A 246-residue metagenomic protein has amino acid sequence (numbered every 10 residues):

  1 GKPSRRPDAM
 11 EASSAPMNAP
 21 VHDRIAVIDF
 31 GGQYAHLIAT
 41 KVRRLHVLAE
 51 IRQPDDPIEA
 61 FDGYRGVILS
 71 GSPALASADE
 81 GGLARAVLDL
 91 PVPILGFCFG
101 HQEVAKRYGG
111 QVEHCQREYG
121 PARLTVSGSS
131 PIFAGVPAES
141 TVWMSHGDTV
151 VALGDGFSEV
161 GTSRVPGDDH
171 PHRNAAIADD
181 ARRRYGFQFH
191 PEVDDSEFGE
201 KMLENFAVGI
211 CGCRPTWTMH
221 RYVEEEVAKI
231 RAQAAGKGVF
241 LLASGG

Functional and structural regions predicted by a protein language model:
G1-A9: Extreme N-terminal basic, low-complexity initiation segments that serve as generic localization/processing leaders
M10-E11, N18: Eukaryotic N-terminal low-complexity, Ser/Thr- and Lys/Arg-rich leader segments that predominantly function as
P16, H22-V27, G32-Q102, Y108 (+3 more regions): Flexible gly/pro-rich beta->alpha loop and the following alpha-helix that scaffold active-site loops
I25, V142, R184, V239-F240: Conserved hydrophobic helix-helix packing surfaces used for dimerization/oligomerization
F30, G71-S72, S145-G147, F189 (+1 more regions): Fold-independent oxyanion-binding glycine-rich loops and adjacent beta-strand/coil segments at enzyme active sites
G81-F97, Q102-E200: Pocket-forming structural segment of enzyme catalytic cores
K237-G246: Phosphate-binding active sites in nucleotide-utilizing proteins
